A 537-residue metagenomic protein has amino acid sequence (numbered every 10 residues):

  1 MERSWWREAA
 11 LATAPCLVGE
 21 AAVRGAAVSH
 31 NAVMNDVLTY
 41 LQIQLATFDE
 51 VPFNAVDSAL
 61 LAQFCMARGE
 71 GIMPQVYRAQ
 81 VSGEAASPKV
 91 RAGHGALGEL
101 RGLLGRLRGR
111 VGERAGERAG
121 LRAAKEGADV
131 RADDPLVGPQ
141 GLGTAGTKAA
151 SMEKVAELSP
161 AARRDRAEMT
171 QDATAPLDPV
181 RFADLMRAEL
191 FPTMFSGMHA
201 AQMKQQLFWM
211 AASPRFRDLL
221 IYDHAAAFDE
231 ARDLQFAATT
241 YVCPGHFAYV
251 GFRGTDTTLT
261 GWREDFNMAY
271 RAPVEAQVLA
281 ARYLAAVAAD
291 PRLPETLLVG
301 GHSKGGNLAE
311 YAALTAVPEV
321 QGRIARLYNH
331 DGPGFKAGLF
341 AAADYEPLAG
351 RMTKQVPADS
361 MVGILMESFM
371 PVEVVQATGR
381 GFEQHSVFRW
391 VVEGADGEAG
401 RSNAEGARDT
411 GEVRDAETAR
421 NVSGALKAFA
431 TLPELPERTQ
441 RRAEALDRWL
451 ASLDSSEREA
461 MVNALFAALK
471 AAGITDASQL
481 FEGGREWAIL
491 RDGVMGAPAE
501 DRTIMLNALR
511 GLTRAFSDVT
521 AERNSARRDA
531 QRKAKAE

Functional and structural regions predicted by a protein language model:
R3-W6, A10-V37, Q42-F48, P52-F53 (+6 more regions): Alpha/beta hydrolase fold serine-hydrolase catalytic domain that processes acyl esters and thioesters
R114-A119: Arg/Gly-rich low-complexity intrinsically disordered repeat tracts
G300-G305, A309: Gly/Ala-rich beta-loop-alpha elbow adjacent to hydrolase catalytic centers
